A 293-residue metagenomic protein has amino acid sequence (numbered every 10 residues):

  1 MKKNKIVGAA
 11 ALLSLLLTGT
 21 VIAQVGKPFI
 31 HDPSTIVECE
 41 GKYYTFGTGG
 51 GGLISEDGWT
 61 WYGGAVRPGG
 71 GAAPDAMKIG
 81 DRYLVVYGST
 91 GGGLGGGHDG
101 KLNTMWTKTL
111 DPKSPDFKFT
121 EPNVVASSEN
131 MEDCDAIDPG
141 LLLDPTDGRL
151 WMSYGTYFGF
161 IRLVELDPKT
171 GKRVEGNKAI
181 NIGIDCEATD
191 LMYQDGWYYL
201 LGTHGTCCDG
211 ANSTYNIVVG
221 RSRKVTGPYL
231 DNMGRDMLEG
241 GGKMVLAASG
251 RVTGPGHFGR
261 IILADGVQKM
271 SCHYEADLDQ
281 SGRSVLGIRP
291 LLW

Functional and structural regions predicted by a protein language model:
M1-A10: Bacterial N-terminal signal peptides that target proteins for export
A9-T18: Bacterial N-terminal signal peptides
I22-W293: Carbohydrate-active catalytic/glycan-binding domains of CAZyme proteins, especially the secreted or lumenal ectodomains
